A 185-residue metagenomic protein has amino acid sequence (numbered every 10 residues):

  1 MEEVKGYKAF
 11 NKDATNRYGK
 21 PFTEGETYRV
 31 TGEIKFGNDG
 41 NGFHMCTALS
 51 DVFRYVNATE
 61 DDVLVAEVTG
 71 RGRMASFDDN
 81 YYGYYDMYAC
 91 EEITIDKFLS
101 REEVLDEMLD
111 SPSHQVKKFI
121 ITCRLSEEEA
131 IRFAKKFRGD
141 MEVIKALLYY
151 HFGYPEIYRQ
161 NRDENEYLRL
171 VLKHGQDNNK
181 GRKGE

Functional and structural regions predicted by a protein language model:
M1-E185: Short, glycine-biased loop/turn motifs at secondary-structure junctions and in low-complexity Ser/Thr/Pro-rich termini
